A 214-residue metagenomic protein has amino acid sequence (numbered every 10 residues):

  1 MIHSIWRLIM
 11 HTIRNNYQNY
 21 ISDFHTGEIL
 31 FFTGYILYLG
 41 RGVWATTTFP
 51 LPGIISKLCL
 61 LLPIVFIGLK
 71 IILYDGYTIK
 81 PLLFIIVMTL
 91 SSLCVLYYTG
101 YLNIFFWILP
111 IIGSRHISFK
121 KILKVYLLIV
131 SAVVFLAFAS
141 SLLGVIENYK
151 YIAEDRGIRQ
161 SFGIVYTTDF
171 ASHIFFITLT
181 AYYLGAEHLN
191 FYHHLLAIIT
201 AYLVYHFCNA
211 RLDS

Functional and structural regions predicted by a protein language model:
M1-S22: Short, Lys/Arg-rich, polar N-terminal cytosolic tail immediately upstream of the first transmembrane signal-anchor
N19-G42, S56-Y74, K80-S214: Hydrophobic transmembrane helix bundles of membrane-integrated enzymes that assemble and modify cell-envelope
T46-I55: Membrane-helix interface and helix-disruption motif detector
